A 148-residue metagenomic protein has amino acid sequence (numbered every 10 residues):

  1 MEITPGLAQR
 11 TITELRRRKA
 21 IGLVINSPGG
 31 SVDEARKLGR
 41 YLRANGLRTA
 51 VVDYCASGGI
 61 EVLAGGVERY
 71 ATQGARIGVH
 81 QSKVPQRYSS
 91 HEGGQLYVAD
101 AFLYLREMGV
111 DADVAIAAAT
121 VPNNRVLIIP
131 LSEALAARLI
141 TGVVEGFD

Functional and structural regions predicted by a protein language model:
M1-R10: STAS-typified acidic loop motif
T11-S27, I77-G78, K83, A112-D113: Long, low-complexity, intrinsically disordered polar/charged segments
L15-R17, L42, Y70-T72, L96-Y97 (+1 more regions): Extracellular/periplasmic catalytic domains that process cell-envelope and extracellular macromolecules
R17-E34, R48-C55: Short, glycine-/small-residue-enriched flexible loop/hinge segments at domain edges that mediate gating
L23, L63, A134: Terminal peptide-recognition signature
E34-G46: Catalytic-core regions built around general acid/base machinery
R43, L47-V84: Glycine-rich beta-to-alpha active-site loop
H80-D148: Charged, glycine-interspersed solvent-exposed loop segments at helix/strand-loop junctions that cap or gate access
